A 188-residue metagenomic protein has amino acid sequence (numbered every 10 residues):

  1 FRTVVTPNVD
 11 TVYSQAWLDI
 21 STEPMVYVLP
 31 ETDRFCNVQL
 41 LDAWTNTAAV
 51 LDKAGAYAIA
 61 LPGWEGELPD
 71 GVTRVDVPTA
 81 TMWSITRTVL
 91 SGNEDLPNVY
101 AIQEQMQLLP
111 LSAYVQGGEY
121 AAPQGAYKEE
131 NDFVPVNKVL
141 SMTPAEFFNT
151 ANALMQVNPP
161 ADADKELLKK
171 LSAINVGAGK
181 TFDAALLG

Functional and structural regions predicted by a protein language model:
F1-G188: A compositional/structural signature for long, glycine/proline-rich flexible linkers and loops on extracytoplasmic
